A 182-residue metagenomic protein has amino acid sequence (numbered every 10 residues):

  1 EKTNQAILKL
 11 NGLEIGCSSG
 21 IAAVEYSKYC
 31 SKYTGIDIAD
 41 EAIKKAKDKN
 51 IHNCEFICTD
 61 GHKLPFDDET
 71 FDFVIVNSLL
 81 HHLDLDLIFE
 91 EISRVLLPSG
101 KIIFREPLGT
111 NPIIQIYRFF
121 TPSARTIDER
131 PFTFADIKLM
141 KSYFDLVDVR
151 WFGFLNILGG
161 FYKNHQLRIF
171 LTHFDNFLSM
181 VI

Functional and structural regions predicted by a protein language model:
E1-L10: Conserved alpha-helix/loop element of class I SAM-dependent methyltransferases that forms part of the SAM/SAH-binding
K9-S18: Conserved class I S-adenosyl-L-methionine
S19-K63: Class I SAM-dependent methyltransferase SAM/SAH-binding core
H62-F73: A short acidic, Gly/Pro-enriched loop at the edge of an enzyme's catalytic core that lines a small-molecule cofactor
L87-P98: A short glycine-rich, Lys/Arg-flanked "PGG" loop and its adjoining helix->strand segment in the class I
I103-R125: Conserved class I S-adenosyl-L-methionine
E129-V149: Short alpha-helix
W151-I182: A C-terminal cap/extension of S-adenosyl-L-methionine-dependent methyltransferases that defines the acceptor-substrate
